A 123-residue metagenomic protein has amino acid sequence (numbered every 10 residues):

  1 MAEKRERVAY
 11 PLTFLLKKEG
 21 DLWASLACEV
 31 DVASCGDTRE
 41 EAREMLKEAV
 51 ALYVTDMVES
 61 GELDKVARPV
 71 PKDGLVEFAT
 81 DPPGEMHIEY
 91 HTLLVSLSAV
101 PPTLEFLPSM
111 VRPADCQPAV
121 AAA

Functional and structural regions predicted by a protein language model:
M1, W23-L26, V32, A121-A122: Residue-level detector of intrinsically disordered, flexible termini and proteolytic processing junctions
M1-P11, E40, E44-A123: Short, charged, surface-exposed hinge/linker loops at domain edges that act as mobile lids or interdomain connectors
Y10-E29: Short aromatic-glycine-(Arg/Gly/Cys) micro-motifs in beta-strand/loop hairpins
V30-E41: A short, exposed loop/beta-hairpin motif centered on an aromatic-Gly-Thr core
